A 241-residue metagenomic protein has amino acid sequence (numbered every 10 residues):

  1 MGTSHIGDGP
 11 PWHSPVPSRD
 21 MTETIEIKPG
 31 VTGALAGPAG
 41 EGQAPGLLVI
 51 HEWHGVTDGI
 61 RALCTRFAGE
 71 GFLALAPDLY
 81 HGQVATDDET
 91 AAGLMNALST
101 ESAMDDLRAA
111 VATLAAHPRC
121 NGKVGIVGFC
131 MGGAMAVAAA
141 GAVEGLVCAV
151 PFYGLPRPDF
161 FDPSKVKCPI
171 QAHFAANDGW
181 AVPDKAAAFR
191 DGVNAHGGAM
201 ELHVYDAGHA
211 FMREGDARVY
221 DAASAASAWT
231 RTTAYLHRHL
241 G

Functional and structural regions predicted by a protein language model:
G2-D20, T24-R119, F211-D216: Serine-hydrolase catalytic machinery in alpha/beta-hydrolase-like enzymes
L75-A76, P151, A172, L202-V204: Hydrophobic residues in well-ordered beta-strands that form the structural core
A109-K165: Primarily recognizes the serine-hydrolase "nucleophile elbow" in alpha/beta-hydrolase and SGNH/GDSL folds
V166, A172-F174: Short beta-strand/loop motif that positions the catalytic acidic residue of the alpha/beta-hydrolase fold
N177-A181: Acidic catalytic loop of the alpha/beta-hydrolase fold
V182-G192: Short alpha-helix in the alpha/beta-hydrolase fold that links the catalytic acid
H196-G241: C-terminal catalytic histidine-bearing segment of alpha/beta-hydrolase fold enzymes
